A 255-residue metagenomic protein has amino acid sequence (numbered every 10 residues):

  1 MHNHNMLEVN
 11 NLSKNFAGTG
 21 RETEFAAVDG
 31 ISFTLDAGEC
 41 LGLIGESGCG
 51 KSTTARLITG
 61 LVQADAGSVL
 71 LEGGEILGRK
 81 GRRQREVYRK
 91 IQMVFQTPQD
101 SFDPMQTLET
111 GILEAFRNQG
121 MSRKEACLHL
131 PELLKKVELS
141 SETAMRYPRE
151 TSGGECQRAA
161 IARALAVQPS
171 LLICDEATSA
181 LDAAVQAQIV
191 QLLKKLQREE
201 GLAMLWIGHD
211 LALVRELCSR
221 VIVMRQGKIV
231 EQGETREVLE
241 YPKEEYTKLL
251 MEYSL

Functional and structural regions predicted by a protein language model:
E22, I76-Q92, T110, N118 (+1 more regions): ABC ATPase NBD coupling module
T59: Helix-to-loop junction immediately C-terminal to a conserved catalytic motif
K124-E142, M251-E252: Conserved ABC ATPase "signature" region
Y147-T151, E155: Conserved ABC ATPase signature
A166-S170: A short, proline-enriched helix->beta-strand linker immediately N-terminal to the Walker B motif in ABC-type P-loop
Q232-G233: ABC ATPase "signature
